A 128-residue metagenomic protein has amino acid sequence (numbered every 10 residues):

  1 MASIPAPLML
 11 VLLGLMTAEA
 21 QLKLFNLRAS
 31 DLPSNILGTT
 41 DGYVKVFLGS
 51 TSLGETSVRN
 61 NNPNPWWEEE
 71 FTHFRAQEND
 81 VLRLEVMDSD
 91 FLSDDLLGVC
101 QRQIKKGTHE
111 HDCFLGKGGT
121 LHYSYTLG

Functional and structural regions predicted by a protein language model:
I4-A20: Cleavable N-terminal signal peptides of Sec/SRP-targeted secreted and luminal proteins
M9-V11, S30-L32, T56-V58, E68-T72 (+1 more regions): Eukaryotic intrinsically disordered and solvent-exposed regulatory patches
L13-T17, T72-Q77, Q101-Q103, G128: Extracellular and analogous surface-interaction loops
L15-L22, T39-D41, T51, W66-E68 (+3 more regions): Eukaryote-biased feature marking scaffold/signaling PDZ-domain proteins and nuclear chromatin regulators
A20-T39, M87-G128: C2-type phospholipid-binding modules
L24-P63: Calcium-regulated, polybasic anionic-phospholipid
V44, E68-Q101: Eukaryotic beta-sheet cores, primarily in C2 and C2-like/PH beta-sandwich modules
R59-P65, A76, I104-K105: Short proline/glycine- and polar residue-rich coil/turn motifs
